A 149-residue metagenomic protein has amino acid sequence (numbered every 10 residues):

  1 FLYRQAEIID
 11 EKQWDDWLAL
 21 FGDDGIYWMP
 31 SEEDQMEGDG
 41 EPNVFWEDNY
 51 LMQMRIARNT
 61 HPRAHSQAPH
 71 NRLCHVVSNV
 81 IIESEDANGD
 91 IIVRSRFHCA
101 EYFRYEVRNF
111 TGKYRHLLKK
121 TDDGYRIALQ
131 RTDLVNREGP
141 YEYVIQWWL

Functional and structural regions predicted by a protein language model:
F1-D10: Short, aromatic-enriched amphipathic alpha-helices that serve as compact interaction elements
Q5, W17, M52, V93 (+1 more regions): Hydrophobic pocket/interface hotspot
D10, F45, V107: Aromatic-acidic/polar surface patches that form glycan- and anion
D10-Q13, D123: Alpha-helical hinge/cap motifs
K12-W28: Short, well-ordered alpha-helical segments enriched in acidic and aromatic residues
D23-R94: A solvent-exposed, acidic/Ser-Thr-rich amphipathic alpha-helical stretch
I81-L149: A beta-strand edge to alpha-helix "cap/lid" segment located at domain peripheries
